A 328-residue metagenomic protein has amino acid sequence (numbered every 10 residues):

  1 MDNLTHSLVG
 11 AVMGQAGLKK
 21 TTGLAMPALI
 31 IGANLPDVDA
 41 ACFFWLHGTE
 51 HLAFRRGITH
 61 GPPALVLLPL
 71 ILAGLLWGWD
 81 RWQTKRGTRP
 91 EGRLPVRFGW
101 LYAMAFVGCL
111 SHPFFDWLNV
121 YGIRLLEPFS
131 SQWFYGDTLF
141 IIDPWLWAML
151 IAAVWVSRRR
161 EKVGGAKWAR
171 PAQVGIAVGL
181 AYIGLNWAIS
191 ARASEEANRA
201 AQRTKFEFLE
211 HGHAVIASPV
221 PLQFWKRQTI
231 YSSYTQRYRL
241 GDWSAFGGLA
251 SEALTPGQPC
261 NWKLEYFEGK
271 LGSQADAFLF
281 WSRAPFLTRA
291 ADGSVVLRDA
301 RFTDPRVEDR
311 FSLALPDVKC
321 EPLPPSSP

Functional and structural regions predicted by a protein language model:
M1-E196, F208: N-terminal membrane-targeting hydrophobic helices
N198-R203: Active-site-adjacent loop/tail segments of enzyme domains
K205-V215, P219-P328: Extracytosolic and intramembrane catalytic regions of membrane-associated proteins in envelope/secretory systems
